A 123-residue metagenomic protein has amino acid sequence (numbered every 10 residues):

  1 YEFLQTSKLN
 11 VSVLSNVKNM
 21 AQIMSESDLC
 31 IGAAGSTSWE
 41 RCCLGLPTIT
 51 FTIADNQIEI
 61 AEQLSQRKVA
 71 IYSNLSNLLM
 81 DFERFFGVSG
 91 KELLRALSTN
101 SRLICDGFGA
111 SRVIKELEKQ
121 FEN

Functional and structural regions predicted by a protein language model:
Y1-N123: Nucleotide-activated sugar donor-binding and catalytic core shared by glycosyltransferases and related lipid-linked
